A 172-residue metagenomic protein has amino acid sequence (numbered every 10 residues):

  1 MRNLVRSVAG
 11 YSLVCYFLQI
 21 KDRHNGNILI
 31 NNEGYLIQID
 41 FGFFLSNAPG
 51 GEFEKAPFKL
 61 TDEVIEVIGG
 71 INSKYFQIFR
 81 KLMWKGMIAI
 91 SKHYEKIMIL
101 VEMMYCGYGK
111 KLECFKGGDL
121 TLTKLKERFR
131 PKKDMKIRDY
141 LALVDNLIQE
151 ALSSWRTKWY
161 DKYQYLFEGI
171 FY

Functional and structural regions predicted by a protein language model:
M1-G10, N25, I30-Y172: ATP-dependent kinase catalytic cores of phosphoinositide-metabolizing enzymes and PI3K-like protein kinases
Q19, H24-N25: Canonical protein kinase catalytic loop motif
